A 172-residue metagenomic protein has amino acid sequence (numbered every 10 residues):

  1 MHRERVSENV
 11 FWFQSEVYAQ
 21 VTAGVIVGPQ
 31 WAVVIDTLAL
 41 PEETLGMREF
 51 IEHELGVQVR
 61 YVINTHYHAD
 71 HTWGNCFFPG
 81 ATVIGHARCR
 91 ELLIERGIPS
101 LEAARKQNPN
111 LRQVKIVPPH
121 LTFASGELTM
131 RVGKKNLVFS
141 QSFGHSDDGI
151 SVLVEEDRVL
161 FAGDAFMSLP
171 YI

Functional and structural regions predicted by a protein language model:
M1, V117-S140: Short, conserved active-site entrance elements at the starts or edges of catalytic domains
M1-W31: Zn-dependent metallo-beta-lactamase
N9, I26, D36, I51 (+7 more regions): Divalent metal-coordination and catalytic microenvironments
E16-Y18, T122, F143-S146: A short catalytic or substrate-binding loop motif that flags glycine-/basic-rich loops and adjacent residues that bind
Q20, L40-E42, Y67-W73, R90-L93 (+2 more regions): Active-site environment of divalent metal-dependent phosphoester hydrolases
P29-V33, H53-V59, G133: Short, surface-exposed connector motifs at secondary-structure boundaries
A32-V33, T37-P41, T129, N136-I172: Metallo-beta-lactamase
T44-L45, E49-E127: Active-site HxH/HxHxD metal-binding segment of metal-dependent hydrolases
